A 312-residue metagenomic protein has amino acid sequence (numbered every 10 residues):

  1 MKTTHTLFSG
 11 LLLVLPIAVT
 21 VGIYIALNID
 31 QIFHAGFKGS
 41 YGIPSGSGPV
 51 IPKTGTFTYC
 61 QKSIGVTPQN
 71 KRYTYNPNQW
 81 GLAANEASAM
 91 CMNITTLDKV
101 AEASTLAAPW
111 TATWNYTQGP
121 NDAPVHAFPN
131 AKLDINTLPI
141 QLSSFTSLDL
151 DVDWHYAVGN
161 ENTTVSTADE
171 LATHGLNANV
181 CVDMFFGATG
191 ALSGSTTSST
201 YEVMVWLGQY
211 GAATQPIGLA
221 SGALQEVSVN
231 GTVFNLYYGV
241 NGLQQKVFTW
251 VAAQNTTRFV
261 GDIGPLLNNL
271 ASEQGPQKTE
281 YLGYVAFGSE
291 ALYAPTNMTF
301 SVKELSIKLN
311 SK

Functional and structural regions predicted by a protein language model:
M1-L11: Helix-loop boundary elements of multi-pass alpha-helical membrane proteins
K2-T3, Y24, F37: Activation corresponds to long, low-complexity, non-globular regions
S9-A26: Hydrophobic membrane-insertion alpha-helices, especially the h-region of bacterial N-terminal signal peptides
D30-N121, V125: Solvent-exposed N-terminal domain segments of exported/luminal and surface proteins
G119-G222: Extracellular-facing segments of soluble proteins and assemblies that are Gly/Ser/Thr-biased and enriched in aromatics
G187-G264: Short helix-loop boundary/capping segments
N235, G239-K312: Long, compositionally biased interface segments
